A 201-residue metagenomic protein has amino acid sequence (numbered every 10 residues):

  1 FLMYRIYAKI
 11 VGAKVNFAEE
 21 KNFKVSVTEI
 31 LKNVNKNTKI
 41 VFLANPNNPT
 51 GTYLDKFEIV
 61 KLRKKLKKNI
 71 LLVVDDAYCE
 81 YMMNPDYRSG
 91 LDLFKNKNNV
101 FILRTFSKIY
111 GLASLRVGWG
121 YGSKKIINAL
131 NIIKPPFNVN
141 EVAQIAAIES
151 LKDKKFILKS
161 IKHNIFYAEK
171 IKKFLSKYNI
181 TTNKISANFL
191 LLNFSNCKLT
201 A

Functional and structural regions predicted by a protein language model:
F1-A13, F137: Substrate-binding/gating loop at the entrance of the active-site cleft, primarily in PLP-dependent aminotransferase-like
F1-L2, E19-K24: Short, acidic/turn-prone active-site loops that include or flank metal/cofactor- and phosphate-binding residues
K9, F17, V25-N37, P49-L72 (+1 more regions): Active-site pre-lysine segment of PLP-dependent enzymes
A13, I70, I180: Short glycine/serine/threonine/alanine-rich loop segments
F42, V73: Walker B beta-strand of ABC/ABC-like P-loop ATPase nucleotide-binding domains, specifically the conserved hydrophobic
N99-S176, I180-N183: PLP-dependent aminotransferase class I/II
E169, S176-T181, F189-A201: Conserved C-terminal alpha-helix-loop-beta "cap" of PLP-dependent enzymes that closes/shapes the active-site mouth
